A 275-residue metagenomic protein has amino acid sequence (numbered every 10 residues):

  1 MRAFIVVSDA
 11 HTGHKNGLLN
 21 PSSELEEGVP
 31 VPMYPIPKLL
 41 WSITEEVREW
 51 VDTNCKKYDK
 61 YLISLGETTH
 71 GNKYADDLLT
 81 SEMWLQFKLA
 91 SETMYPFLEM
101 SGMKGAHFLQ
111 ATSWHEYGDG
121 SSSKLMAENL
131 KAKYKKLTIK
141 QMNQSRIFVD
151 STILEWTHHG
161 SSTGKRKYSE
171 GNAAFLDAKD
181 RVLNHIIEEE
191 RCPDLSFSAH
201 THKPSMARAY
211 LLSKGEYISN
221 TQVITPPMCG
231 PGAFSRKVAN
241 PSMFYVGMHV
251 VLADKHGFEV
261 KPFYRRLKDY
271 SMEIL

Functional and structural regions predicted by a protein language model:
M1-I5, R146-W156, Y217-N220: Beta-strand-turn-beta hairpins that frame and shape the catalytic cleft of phosphate-ester-processing enzymes
M1-L85: N-terminal active-site segment of His-dependent metallophosphoesterases
V7-H11, G66-T69, A111-W114, H159-S161 (+2 more regions): Active-site metal-binding loops of divalent metal-dependent hydrolases
G13-K15, H70-Y74, H115-D119, G164-K165 (+1 more regions): Short catalytic/ligand-binding loop motif for oxyanion handling, primarily in non-cytosolic enzymes, centered on
M33-V51, M83-M94, S121-N129, N172-L183 (+1 more regions): Well-ordered, non-membrane alpha-helical segments in soluble/globular domains
E49-K60, E92-A106, E189-P193: A structural motif corresponding to the C-terminal end of an alpha-helix and its immediate exit/capping segment
T69-I139: Active-site neighborhood of divalent metal-dependent phosphoester bond hydrolases
E155-W156, S161-K261: Conserved beta-sheet core of the metallophosphoesterase superfamily
